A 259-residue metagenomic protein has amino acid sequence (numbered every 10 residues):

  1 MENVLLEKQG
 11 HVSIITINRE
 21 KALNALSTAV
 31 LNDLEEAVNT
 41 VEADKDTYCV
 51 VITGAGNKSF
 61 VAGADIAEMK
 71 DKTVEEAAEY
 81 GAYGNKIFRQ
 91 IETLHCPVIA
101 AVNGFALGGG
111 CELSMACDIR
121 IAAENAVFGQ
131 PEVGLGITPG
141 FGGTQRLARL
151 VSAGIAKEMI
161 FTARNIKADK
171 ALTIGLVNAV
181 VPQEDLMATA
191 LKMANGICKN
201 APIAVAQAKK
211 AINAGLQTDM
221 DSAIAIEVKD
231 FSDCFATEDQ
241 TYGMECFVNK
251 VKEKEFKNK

Functional and structural regions predicted by a protein language model:
M1-I14, N18, R164-I197, A206-G215 (+1 more regions): Amphipathic alpha-helical segments at domain termini/boundaries
M1-T53, R89: Conserved CoA-thioester-binding segment of acyl-CoA-metabolizing enzymes
G10-H11, A126, K229: Beta-strand-connecting loop/turn residues
I15, R19, L34, I52 (+6 more regions): Terminal peptide-recognition signature
A29-D33, Y83, Q90, T189 (+2 more regions): Charged catalytic carboxylate motif
D46, G54-Q90, A106, G136 (+1 more regions): Glycine- (often His-adjacent) and acidic-residue-rich active-site loop that binds/positions the CoA thioester
Q90-I203, T237, Y242-E245: Crotonase-fold acyl-CoA enzyme core
